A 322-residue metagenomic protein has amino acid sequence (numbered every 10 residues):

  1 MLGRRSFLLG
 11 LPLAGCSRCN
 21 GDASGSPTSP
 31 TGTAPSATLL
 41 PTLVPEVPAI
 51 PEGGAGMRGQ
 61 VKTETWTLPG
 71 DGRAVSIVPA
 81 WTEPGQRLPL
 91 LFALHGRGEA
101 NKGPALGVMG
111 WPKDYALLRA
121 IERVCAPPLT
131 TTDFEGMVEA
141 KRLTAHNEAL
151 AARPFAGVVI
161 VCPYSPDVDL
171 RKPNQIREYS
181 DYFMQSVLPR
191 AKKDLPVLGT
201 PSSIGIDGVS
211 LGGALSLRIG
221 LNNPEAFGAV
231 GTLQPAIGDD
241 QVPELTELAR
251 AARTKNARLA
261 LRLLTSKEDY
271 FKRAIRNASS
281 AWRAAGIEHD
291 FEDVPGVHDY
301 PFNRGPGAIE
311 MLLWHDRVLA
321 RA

Functional and structural regions predicted by a protein language model:
M1-A23: N-terminal export signals
C19, G25-L90, G98, V158: A domain-start/cap signature at the N-terminus of enzymes
R97-S180: Active-site machinery of serine-nucleophile hydrolases
A140-A149, A214-L217, D240-R253: Alpha-helical scaffolding within the catalytic cores of extracellular/periplasmic polymer-degrading hydrolases
K172-G205, V209: Gly/Ser-rich "nucleophile elbow"/oxyanion-hole loop immediately N-terminal to the catalytic nucleophile in hydrolases
S202-L245: Primarily recognizes the serine-hydrolase "nucleophile elbow" in alpha/beta-hydrolase and SGNH/GDSL folds
L263-T265: Short beta-strand/loop motif that positions the catalytic acidic residue of the alpha/beta-hydrolase fold
E268-A322: C-terminal catalytic histidine-bearing segment of alpha/beta-hydrolase fold enzymes
